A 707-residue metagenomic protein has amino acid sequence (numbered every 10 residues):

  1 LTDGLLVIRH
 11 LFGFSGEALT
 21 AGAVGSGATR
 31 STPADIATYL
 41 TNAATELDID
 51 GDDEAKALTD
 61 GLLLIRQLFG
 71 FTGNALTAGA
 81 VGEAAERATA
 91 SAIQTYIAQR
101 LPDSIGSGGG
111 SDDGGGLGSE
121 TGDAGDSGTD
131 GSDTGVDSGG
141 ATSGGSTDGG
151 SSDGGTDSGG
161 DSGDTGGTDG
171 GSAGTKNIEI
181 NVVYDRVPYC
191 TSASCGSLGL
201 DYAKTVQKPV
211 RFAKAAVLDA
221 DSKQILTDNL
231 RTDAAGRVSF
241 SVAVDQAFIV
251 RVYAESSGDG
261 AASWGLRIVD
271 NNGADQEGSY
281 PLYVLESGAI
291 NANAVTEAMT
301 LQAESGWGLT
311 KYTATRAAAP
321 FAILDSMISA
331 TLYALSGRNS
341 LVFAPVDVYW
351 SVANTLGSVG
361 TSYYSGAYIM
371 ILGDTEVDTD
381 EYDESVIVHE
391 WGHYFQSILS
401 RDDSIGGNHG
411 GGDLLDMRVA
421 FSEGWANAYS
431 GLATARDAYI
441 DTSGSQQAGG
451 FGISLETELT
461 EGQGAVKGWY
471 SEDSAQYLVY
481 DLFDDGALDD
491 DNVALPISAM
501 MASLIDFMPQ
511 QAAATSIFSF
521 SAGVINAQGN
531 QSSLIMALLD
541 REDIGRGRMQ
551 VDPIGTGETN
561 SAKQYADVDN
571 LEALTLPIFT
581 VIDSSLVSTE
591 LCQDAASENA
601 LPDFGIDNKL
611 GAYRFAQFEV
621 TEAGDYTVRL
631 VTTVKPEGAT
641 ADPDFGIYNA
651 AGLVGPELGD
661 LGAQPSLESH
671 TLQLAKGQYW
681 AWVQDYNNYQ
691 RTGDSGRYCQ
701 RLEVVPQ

Functional and structural regions predicted by a protein language model:
G79, E86-R87, G115, L574-I582 (+5 more regions): C-terminal edge strands of extracellular/lumenal beta-sandwich accessory domains
R186-K223, A639-P643: Short, ordered, surface-exposed loop/turn motifs in non-cytosolic proteins
D219-V238, D660: Short, acidic Ser/Thr/Gly-rich low-complexity loop/linker segments typical of extracellular and cell-surface proteins
S241-A243, G260-A261, R267, Q302-D347: Zn2+-dependent metallopeptidase catalytic core
I371-I387: Short pre-active-site segment immediately N-terminal to the catalytic Zn-binding motif
S385-R401, E423-N427, G431: Active-site recognition of the HExxH zinc-binding catalytic motif
I398-E423: Post-HEXXH active-site segment of zinc metalloproteases
N530-D625, T633-K635, E657-A663, E703-Q707: Non-catalytic extracellular/lumenal accessory regions of secreted precursors
